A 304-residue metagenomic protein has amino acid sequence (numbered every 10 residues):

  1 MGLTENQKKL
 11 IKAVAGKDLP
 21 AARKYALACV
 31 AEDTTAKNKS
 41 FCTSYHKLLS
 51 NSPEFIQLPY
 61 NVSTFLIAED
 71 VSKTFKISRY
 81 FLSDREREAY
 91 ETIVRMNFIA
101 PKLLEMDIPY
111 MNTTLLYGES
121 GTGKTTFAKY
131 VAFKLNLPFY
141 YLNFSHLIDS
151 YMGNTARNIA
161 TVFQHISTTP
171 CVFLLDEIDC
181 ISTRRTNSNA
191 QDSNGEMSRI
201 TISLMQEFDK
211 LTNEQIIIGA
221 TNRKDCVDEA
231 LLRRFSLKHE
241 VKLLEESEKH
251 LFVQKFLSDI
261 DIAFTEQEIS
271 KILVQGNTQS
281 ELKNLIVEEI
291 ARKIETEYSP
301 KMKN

Functional and structural regions predicted by a protein language model:
M1-Y80, E246-N304: C-terminal alpha-helical "lid" subdomain
V71-T113: Pre-Walker A (pre-P-loop) alpha-helix and adjacent loop at the N terminus of AAA/AAA+ ATPase modules, a conserved
D107-P109, F133-K134, F163-T169, M197 (+2 more regions): Conserved catalytic network of the ASCE P-loop NTPase/AAA+ motor domain
Y110-L142, T161-T168: Walker A/P-loop
V162, I166-Q191: Conserved P-loop NTPase "ATPase switch" module shared by AAA+ and STAND
L174-D176, I202-Q206, Q215-T221: Structural recognition of the conserved hydrophobic beta-strand(s) that form the central parallel beta-sheet of P-loop
T186-D209: Substrate-gripping "pore-loop 1 plus following alpha2 helix"
E229-S247: A short helix-turn-beta junction within AAA+ P-loop NTPase domains corresponding to the substrate/partner-engaging
